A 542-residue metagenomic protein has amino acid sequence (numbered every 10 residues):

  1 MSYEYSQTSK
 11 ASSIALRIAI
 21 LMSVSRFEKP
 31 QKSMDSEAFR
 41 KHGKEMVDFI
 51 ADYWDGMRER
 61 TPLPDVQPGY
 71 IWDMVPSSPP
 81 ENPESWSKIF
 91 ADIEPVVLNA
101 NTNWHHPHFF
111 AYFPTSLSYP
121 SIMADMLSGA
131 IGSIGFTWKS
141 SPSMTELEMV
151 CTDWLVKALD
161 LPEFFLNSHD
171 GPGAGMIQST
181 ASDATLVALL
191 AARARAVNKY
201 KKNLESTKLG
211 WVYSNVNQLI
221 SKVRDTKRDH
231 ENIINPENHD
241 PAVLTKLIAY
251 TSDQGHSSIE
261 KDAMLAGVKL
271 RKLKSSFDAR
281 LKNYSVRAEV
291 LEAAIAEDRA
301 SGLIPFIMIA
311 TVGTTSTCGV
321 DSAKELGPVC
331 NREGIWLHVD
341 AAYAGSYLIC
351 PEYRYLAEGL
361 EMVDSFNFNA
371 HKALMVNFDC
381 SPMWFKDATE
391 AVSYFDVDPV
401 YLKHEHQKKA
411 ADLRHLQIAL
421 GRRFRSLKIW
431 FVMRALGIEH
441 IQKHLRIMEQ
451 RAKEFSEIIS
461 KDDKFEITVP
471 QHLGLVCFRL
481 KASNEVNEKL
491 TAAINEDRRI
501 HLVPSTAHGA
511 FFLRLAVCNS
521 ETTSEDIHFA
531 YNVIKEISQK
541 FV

Functional and structural regions predicted by a protein language model:
S23-G173, N495-I500, F511, C518-T522 (+2 more regions): N-terminal entrance/gating region of PLP-dependent enzymes' catalytic architecture
R26-S36, I131-K139, L166-M176, P241-K246 (+4 more regions): Glycine- and acidic
L155-V187, N203-E205, G210, L273-S275: Short loop-beta-helix segment that forms the pyridoxal 5′-phosphate
D170-P172, L244, T468-G474, T506-F512: Short Gly/Ser/Thr- and Asp/Glu-enriched loop/turn motifs at secondary-structure junctions
A184-V187, A191-E390: Conserved PLP-enzyme active-site core in the AAT-like
Q254-H256, F277-D278, G313-T315, A344 (+11 more regions): Short, glycine-/Ser/Thr-/acidic-enriched flexible segments
E333, C350, E358-S460: Active-site C-terminal subdomain of aminotransferase-like
E466-I494: Conserved PLP-binding catalytic core of the aspartate aminotransferase-like
